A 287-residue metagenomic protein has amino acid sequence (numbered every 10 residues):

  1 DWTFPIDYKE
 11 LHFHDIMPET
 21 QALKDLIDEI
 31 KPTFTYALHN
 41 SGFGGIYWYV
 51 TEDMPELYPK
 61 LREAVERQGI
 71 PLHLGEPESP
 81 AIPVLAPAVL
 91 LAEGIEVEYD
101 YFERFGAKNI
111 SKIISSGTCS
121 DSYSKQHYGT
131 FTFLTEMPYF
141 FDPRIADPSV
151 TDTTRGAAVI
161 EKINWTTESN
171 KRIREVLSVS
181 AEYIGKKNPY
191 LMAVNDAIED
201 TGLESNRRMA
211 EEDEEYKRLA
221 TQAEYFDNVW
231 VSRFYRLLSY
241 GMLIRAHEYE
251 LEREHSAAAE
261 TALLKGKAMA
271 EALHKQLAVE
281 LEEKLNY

Functional and structural regions predicted by a protein language model:
D1, P32-F34, Y49-D53: Buried, small/hydrophobic-residue-enriched core segments of structured protein domains
F4-L11, D15, T20-A22, P55-Y287: C-terminal accessory segments enriched in acidic
I27-S41: Proline-aspartate-enriched helix->loop->beta-strand connector
N40-G45, M54: Gly/Ser/Thr-rich loops at beta-strand to alpha-helix junctions that form or flank small-molecule/cofactor-binding
G45-V50, I145-D147: A short secondary-structure junction signal
